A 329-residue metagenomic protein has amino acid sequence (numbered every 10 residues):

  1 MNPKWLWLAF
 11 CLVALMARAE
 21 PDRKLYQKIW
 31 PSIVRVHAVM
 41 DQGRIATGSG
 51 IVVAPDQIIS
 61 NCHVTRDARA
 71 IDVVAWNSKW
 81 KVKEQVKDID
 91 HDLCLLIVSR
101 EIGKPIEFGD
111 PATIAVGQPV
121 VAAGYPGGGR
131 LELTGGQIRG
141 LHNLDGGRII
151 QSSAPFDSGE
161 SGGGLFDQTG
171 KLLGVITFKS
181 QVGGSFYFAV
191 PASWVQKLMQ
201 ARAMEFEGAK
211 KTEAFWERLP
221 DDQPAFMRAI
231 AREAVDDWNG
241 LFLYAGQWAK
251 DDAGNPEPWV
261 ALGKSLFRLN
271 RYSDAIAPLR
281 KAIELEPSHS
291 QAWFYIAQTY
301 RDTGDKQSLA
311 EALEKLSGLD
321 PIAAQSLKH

Functional and structural regions predicted by a protein language model:
A17-I51, I58-N61, A70, E213-A214 (+4 more regions): N-terminal activation segment of mature serine protease catalytic domains
E20-Y26, V36, K104, L172-D236 (+1 more regions): C-terminal cap/linker of serine protease catalytic domains
G43-I45, A54-G124, G128-E132, G146-I149 (+3 more regions): Conserved active-site neighborhood of the chymotrypsin/trypsin-like protease fold
I51, F156-I176: Catalytic nucleophile loop of clan PA
